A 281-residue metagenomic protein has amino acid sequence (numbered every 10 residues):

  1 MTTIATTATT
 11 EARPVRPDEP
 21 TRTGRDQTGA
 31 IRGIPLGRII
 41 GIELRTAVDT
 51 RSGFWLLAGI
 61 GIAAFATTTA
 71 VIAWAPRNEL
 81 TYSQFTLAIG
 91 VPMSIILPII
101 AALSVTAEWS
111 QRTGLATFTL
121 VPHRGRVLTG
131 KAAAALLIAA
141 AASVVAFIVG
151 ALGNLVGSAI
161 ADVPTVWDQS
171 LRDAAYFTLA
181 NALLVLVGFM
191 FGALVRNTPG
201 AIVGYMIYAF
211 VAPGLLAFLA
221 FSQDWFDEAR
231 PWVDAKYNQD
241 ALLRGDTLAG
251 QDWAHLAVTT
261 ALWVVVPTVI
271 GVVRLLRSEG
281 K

Functional and structural regions predicted by a protein language model:
M1-P20, T259-K281: Junction motif at the cytosolic side of a transmembrane helix
P14-G33, R38, R51-G53, G61-A102 (+5 more regions): Secretory targeting signals
E43, V121-H123, F191, N197 (+1 more regions): Generic structural signal for small/hydrophobic residues in well-ordered secondary structure, especially within
T46, T106, T117-T119, G188 (+1 more regions): Helix-capping/transition residues at the boundaries of transmembrane alpha-helices and the short helical linkers
G53-L56, G114-L115, V127, G200-I202: Alpha-helical transmembrane segments and their helix-entry boundary regions
L80-Q84, A101-L120, R124-G125: Transmembrane helix boundary and interhelical loop/hinge segments in multi-pass membrane proteins
P122-A133, G204: Amphipathic cytosolic juxtamembrane alpha-helices at the membrane-cytosol interface of multi-pass membrane transporters
T198-V233: Transmembrane helix segments
